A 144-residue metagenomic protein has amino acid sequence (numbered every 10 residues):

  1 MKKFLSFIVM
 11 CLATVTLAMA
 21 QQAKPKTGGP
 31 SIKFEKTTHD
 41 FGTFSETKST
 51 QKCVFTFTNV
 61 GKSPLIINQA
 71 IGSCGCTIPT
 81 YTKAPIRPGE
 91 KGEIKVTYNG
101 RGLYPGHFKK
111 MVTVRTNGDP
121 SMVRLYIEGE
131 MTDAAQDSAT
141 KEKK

Functional and structural regions predicted by a protein language model:
M1-A23: Bacterial Sec-dependent N-terminal signal peptides
M19, C53-N59, V96, K110-R115: Buried hydrophobic-core signal for structured, non-transmembrane domains
Q21-T56, V60, M131-K144: Beta-sheet-dominated interaction scaffolds and their linkers
G42-S49, P85-R87, R101-G102: Short, solvent-exposed beta-strand/turn "edge" segments of beta-rich domains on protein surfaces
V60-S63, G102, G118: Short, acidic/polar linear motifs in exposed loop/turn regions
K62-E93: Surface-exposed binding patches on compact interaction domains or structured appendages
I94-G102: Short, hydrophobic beta-strand segments
Y104-D133: Terminal connector regions
